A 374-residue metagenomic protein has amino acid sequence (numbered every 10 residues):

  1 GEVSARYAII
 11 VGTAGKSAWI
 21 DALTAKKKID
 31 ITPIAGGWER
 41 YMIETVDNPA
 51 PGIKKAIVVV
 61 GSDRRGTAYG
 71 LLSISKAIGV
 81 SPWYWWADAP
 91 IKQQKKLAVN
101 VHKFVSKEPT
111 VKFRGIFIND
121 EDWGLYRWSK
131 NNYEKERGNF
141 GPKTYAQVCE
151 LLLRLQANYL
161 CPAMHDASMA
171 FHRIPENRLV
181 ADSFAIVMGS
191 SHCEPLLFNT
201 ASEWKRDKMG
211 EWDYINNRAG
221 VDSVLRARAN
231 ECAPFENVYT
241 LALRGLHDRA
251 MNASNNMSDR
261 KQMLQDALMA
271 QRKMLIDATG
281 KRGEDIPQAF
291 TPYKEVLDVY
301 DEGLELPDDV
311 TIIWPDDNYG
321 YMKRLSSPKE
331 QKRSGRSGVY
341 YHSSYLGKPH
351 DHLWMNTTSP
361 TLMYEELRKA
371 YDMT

Functional and structural regions predicted by a protein language model:
G1-E108: Contiguous, structured surface segment used for ligand recognition
V58-G61, N119-P142, N158-S168, S202-V221 (+3 more regions): The substrate-binding groove and active-site-proximal loops of carbohydrate-active enzymes, especially glycoside
P82-G138, K143-A163, G335-G338: An acidic-aromatic substrate-binding cleft motif
I91-V99, H165, H172, V180-S183 (+2 more regions): Gly/Pro-rich turn-and-neighbor structural signature
V111, R137-H165, E176, V180-S191 (+2 more regions): Catalytic domains of carbohydrate-active enzymes, especially glycoside hydrolases
R114-I118, L153, Y159-P162, M188-S191 (+5 more regions): Hydrophobic faces of well-ordered beta-strands that scaffold small-molecule active sites in alpha/beta enzyme cores
N158-P162, S168, E176, H192 (+3 more regions): Structured mid-domain segments that build the active-site/substrate or prosthetic-cofactor binding neighborhood
F171-W212, V221-R226, L367-R368, D372: Catalytic or ion-translocation cores adjacent to nucleophile or general acid/base/metal-coordination motifs in diverse
